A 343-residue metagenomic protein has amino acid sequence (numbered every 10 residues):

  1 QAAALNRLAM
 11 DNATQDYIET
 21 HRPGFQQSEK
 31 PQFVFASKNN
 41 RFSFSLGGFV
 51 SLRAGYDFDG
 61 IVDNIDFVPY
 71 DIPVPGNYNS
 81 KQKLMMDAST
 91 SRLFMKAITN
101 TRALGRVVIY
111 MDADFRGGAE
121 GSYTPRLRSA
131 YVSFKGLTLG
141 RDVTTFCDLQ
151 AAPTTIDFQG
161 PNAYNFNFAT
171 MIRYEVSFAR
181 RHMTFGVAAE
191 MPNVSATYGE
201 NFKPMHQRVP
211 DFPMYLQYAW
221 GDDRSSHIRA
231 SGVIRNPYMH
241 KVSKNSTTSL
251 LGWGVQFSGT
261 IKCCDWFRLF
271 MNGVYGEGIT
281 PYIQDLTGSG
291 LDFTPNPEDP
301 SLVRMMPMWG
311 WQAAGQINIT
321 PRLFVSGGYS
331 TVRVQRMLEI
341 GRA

Functional and structural regions predicted by a protein language model:
Q1-F58: N-terminal periplasmic/intermembrane-space "pro-region" immediately following the signal or transit peptide
H21-N39, M86, L93, F185 (+2 more regions): Outer-membrane beta-barrel transmembrane strands
S28-Q32, P73-S80, T154-F158, T197-E200 (+3 more regions): Extracytoplasmic loops and strand-loop junctions of Gram-negative outer membrane beta-barrel proteins
F35-D66, Y78-S195, R208-V209, P213 (+3 more regions): Outer membrane beta-barrel
K38, Q82-M85, E120-T124, P161-F166 (+5 more regions): Replace "Gram-negative outer membrane beta-barrel proteins" with "bacterial and organellar outer membrane beta-barrel
F58-V62, Y123, L127, T197-G199 (+3 more regions): Outer-membrane beta-barrel and related beta-rich outer-membrane complex signature in Gram-negative bacteria
D223-R342: Detector for outer-membrane/organellar transmembrane beta-barrel domains, recognizing the amphipathic beta-strand
